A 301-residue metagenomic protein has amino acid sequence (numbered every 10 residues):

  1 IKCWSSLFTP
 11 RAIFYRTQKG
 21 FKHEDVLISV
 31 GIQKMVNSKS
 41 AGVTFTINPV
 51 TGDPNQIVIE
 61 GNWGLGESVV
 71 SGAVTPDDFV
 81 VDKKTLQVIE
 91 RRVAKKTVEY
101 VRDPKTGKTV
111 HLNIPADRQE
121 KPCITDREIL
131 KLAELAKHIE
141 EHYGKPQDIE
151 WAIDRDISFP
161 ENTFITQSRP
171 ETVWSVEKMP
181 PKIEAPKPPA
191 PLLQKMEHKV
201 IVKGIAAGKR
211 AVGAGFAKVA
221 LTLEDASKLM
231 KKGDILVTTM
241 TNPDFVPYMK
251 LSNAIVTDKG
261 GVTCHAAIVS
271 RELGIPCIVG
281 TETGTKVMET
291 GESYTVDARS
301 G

Functional and structural regions predicted by a protein language model:
I1-F14, N37-T106, T166-I201, L251-D258 (+4 more regions): Extended active-site and interfacial segments that coordinate phosphate-rich ligands in large catalytic machineries
I1-T51, N62, T109-H142, P146: Extended, highly charged
T17-E24, I149-F164: A glycine-rich phosphate-binding loop feature that marks nucleotide/adenosyl-phosphate handling sites
S29, Q56, I165, G233: A residue-level signal for beta-strand positions that form part of recognition/binding surfaces within mature
G31-Q33, G42-T46, K137-I139, D148-A152 (+3 more regions): Generic recognition of flexible, low-complexity loop/linker segments
G61-D148, I153-I157, A190-V212, L223-D225: Conserved catalytic alpha/beta cores of large enzymes that bind or transform nucleotide phosphates and polynucleotides
V173-S175, V202, A206-D234, T239-G301: Acidic, glycine-rich flexible loop/linker segments
